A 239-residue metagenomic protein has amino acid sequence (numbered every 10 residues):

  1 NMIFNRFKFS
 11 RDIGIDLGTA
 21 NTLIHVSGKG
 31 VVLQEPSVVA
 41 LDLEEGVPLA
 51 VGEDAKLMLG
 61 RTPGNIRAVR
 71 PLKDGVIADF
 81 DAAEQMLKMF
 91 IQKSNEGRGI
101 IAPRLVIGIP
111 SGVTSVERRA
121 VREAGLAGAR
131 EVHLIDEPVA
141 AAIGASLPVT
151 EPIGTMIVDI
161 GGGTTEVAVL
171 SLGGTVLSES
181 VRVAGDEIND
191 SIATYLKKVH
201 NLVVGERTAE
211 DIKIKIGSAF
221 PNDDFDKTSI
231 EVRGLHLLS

Functional and structural regions predicted by a protein language model:
N1-I160, A168-S239: Nucleotide/phosphate-binding catalytic cleft detector across ATP-hydrolyzing and phosphate-transferring enzymes
